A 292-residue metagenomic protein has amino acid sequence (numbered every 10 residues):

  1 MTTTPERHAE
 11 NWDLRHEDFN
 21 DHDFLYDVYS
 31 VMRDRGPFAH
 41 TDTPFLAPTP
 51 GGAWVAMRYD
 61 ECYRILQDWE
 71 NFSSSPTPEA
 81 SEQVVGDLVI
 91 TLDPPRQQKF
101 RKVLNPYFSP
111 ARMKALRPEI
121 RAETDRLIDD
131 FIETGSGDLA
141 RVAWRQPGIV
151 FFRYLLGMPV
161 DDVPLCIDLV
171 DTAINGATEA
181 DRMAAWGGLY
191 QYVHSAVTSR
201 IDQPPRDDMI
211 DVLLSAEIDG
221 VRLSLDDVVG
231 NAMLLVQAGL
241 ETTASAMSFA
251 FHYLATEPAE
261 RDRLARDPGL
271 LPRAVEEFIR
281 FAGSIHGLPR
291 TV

Functional and structural regions predicted by a protein language model:
M1-V292: Cytochrome P450
